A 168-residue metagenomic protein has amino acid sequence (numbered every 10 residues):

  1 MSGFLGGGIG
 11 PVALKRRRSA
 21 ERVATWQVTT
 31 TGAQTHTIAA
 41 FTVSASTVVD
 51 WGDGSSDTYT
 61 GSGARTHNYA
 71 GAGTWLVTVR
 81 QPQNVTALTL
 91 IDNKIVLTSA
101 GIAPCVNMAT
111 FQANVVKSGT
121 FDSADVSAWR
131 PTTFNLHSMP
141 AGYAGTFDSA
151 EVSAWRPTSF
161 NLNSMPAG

Functional and structural regions predicted by a protein language model:
S2-P166: N-terminal capping/linker segments that flank leucine-rich repeat
